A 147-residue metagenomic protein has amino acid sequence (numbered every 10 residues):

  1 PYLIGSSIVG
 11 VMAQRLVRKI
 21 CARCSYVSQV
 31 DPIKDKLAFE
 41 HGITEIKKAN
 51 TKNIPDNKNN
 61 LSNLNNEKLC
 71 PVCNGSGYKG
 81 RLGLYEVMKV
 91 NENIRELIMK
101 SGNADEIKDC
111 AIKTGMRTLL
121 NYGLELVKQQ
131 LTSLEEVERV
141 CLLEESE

Functional and structural regions predicted by a protein language model:
P1-E147: Short, flexible helix-loop junctions that flank or precede catalytic/ligand sites
